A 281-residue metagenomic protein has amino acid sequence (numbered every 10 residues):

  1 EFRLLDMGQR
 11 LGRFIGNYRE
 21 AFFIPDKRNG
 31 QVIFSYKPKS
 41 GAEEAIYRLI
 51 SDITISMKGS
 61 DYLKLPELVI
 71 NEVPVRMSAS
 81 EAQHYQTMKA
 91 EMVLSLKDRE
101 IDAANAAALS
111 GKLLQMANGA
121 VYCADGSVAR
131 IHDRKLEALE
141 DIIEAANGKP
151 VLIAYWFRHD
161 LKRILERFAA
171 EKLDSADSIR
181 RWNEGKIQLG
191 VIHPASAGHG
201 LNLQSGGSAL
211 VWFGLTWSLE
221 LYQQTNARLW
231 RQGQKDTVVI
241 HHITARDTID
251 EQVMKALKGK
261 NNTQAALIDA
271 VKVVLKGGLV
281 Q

Functional and structural regions predicted by a protein language model:
E1-F14, S208, W212: A short helix-turn-beta junction within AAA+ P-loop NTPase domains corresponding to the substrate/partner-engaging
R3, S51, A90, E137-E144 (+4 more regions): Surface-exposed alpha-helical segments enriched in charged/polar residues
R10-G148, I240, L257-G259: Inter-lobe coupling linker of SF2 helicases/translocases
F23, I70, S80-A82, M116-Y122 (+5 more regions): Short, solvent-exposed loop/turn segments at secondary-structure junctions
I53, S78, T237-V239, I243-Q281: Non-catalytic, charged low-complexity extensions flanking SF2 helicase motor domains
H132-E140, R158, A176-I179, Q223: Short, well-ordered alpha-helical scaffold segments within catalytic/effector domains
P150-F157: Conserved RecA-like ASCE P-loop NTPase motor core of nucleic-acid helicases/translocases
L161, A169-K260: Conserved RecA-like P-loop NTPase helicase motor core
